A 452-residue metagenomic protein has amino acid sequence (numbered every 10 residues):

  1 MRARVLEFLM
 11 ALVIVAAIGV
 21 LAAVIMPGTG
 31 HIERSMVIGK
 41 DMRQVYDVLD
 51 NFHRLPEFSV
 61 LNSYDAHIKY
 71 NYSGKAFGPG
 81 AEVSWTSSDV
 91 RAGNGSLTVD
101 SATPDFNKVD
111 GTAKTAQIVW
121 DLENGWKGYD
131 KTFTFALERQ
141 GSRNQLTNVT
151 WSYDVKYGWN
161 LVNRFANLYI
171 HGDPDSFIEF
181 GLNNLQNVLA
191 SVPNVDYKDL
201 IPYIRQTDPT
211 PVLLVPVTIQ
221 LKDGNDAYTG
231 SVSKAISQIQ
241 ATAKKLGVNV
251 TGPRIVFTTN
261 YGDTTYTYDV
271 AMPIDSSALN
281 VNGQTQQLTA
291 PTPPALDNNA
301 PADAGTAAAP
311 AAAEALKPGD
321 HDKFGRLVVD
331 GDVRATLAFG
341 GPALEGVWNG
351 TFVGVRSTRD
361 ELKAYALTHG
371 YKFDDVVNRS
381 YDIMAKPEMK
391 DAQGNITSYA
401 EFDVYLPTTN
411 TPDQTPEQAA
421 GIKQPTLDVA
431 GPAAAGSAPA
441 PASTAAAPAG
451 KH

Functional and structural regions predicted by a protein language model:
R2-K69, S73-A76, Y365: Hydrophobic ligand-binding cavity/cleft-lining segments
R43-Q44, H53-P56, F106-N107, L221-G224 (+2 more regions): Primarily extracytoplasmic ectodomains and periplasmic/lumenal surface modules that are beta-strand-rich
N71, F77, D89-G95, K114 (+1 more regions): A solvent-exposed interaction/effector surface
G74-S84, N107-D121, G341-E345: Short, hydrophobic/aromatic-rich segments at coil-to-beta transitions
